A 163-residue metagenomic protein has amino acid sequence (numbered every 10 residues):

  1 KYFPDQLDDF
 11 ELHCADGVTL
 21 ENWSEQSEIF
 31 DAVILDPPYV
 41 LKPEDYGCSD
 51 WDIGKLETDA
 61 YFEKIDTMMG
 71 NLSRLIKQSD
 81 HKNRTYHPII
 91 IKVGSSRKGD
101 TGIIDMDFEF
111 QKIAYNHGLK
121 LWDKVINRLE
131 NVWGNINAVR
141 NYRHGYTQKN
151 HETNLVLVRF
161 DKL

Functional and structural regions predicted by a protein language model:
K1-L163: Class I S-adenosyl-L-methionine-dependent methyltransferase catalytic core
